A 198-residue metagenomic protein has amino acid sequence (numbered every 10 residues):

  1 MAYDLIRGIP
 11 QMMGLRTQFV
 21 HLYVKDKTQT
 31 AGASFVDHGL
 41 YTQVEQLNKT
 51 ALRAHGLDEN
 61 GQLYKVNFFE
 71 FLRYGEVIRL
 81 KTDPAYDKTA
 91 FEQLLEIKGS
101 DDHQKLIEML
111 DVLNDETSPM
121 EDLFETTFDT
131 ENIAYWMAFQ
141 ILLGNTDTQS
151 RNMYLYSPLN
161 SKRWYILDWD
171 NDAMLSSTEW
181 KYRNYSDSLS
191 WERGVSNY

Functional and structural regions predicted by a protein language model:
M1-Y198: Phosphate/dinucleotide-binding and metal-coordinating scaffold of catalytic cores in nucleotide-dependent enzymes
